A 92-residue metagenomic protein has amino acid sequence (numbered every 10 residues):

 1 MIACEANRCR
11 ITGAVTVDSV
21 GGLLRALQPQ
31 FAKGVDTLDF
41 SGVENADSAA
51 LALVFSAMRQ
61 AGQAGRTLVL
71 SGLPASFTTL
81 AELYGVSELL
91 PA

Functional and structural regions predicted by a protein language model:
M1-A49, S56-A92: STAS-like cytosolic regulatory interaction modules
